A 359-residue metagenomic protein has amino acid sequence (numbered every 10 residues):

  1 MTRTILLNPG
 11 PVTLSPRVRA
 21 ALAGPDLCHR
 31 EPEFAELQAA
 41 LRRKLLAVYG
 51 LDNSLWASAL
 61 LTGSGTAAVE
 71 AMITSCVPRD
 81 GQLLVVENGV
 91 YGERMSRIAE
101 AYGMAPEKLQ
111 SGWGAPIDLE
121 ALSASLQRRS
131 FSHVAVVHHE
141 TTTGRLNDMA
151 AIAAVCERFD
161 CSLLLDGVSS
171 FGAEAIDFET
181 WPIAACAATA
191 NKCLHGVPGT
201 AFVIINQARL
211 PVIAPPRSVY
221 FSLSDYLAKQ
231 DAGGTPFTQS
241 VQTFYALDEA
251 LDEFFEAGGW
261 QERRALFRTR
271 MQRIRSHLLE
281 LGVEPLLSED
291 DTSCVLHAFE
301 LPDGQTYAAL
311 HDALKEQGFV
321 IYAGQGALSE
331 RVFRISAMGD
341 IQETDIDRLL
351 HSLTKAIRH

Functional and structural regions predicted by a protein language model:
M1, A327, R331-H359: PLP-dependent enzyme catalytic core of the Aspartate aminotransferase-like
T2-L61: A glycine-/small-polar-enriched, mobile loop at the entrance of the PLP active site in fold-type I
T13-L14, N191-R275: Active-site C-terminal subdomain of aminotransferase-like
L55-L84, G92-M95: Conserved beta-loop-alpha segment that forms the PLP phosphate-binding cup at the N-terminus of a helix
V86-M104: Substrate-binding/gating loop at the entrance of the active-site cleft, primarily in PLP-dependent aminotransferase-like
I117-G172: Active-site phosphate-binding strand-loop segment of PLP-dependent enzymes
E179-N191: Conserved active-site segment immediately N-terminal to the catalytic lysine that forms the internal aldimine
E284-L314: Conserved PLP-binding catalytic core of the aspartate aminotransferase-like
